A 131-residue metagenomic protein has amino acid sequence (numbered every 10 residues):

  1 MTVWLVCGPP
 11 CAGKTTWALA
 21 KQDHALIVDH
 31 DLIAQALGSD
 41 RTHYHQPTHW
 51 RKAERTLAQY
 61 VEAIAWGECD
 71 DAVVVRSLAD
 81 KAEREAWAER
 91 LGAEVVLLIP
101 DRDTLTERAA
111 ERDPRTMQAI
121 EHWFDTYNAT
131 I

Functional and structural regions predicted by a protein language model:
V3: Walker A (P-loop) ATP-phosphate-binding motif of ABC ATPase nucleotide-binding domains
V6: Hydrophobic anchor at the beta1->P-loop junction of P-loop NTPases
P9-P10: The conserved Walker
G13-K14: Conserved glycine(s) of the Walker
W17: Hydrophobic positions on the alpha1 helix immediately C-terminal to the Walker A/P-loop
A20: Active-site signature of alpha/beta-hydrolase-fold catalytic machinery across serine- and Asp/Cys-nucleophile hydrolases
D23-R90: Conserved nucleotide-sensing/catalytic segment adjacent to the nucleotide-binding pocket in NTP-handling enzymes
V61-C69, V75-I131: Replace "adjacent to P-loop NTPase cores in ATP/GTP-dependent enzymes" with "adjacent to NTP-binding cores
